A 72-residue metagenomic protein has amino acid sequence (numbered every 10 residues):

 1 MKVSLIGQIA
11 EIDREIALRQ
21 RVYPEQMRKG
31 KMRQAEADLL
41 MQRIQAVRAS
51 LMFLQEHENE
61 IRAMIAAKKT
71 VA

Functional and structural regions predicted by a protein language model:
M1-K2, H57-A72: Short intrinsically disordered terminal tails
M1-K29: N-terminal acidic leader/helix
I9, D13, M41-I44, R62 (+1 more regions): Low-complexity, intrinsically disordered short peptide segments enriched in small/polar/basic residues
K29-E60: Short, charge-rich amphipathic interface segments used for partner binding and complex assembly
